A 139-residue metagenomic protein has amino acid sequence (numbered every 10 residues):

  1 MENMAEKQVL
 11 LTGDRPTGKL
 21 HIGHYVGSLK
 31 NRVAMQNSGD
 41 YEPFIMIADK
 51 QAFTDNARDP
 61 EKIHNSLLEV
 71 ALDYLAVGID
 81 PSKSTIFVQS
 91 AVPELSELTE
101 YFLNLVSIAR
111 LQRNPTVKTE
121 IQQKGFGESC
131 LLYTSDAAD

Functional and structural regions predicted by a protein language model:
E2-I63, L68, F102, G125-L132: N-terminal catalytic cores of NTP/NDP-binding nucleotidyl/phosphoryl-transfer enzymes
Y25-A34, A76, F87, R113-P115: A structural preference for long, well-packed, hydrophobic secondary-structure segments
E42, G78-S82, R110-N114: Short, flexible active-site-proximal loops enriched in glycine and acidic residues
L67-K83: A glycine-rich helix N-cap at a beta->alpha junction
A76, N104-L111, Q123-F126: Alpha-helix capping at helix-to-loop junctions
S82-S96, P115-K124: Short, glycine/charge-rich beta-strand/loop segments that flank catalytic centers and engage negatively charged groups
L95, T99-T116: A contiguous, low-structure linker/loop signature
Y133-D139: Conserved small/polar residues in nucleotide/adenosyl-binding loops
